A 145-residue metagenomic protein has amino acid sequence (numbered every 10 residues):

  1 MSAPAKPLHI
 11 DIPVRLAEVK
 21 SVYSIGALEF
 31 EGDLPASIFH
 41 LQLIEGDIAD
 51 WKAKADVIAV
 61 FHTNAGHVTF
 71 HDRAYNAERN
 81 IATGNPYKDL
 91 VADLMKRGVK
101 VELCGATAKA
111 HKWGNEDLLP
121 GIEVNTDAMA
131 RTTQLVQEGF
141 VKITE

Functional and structural regions predicted by a protein language model:
M1, F70-E145: A cross-taxonomic marker for long C-terminal extensions/tails that follow the last structured domain
S2-A5, H9-R15, G46: Acidic, glycine/proline-rich low-complexity segments that act as flexible tails and inter-domain linkers
V14-E29, F70-Y75: Acidic/histidine-rich, surface-exposed loop or edge segments in extracytoplasmic proteins
E18-S21, A53-V57, K96-K100, E138-F140: Loop/turn elements at helix/coil->beta-strand transitions in domains of secreted/extracellular proteins
I25-G26, V60-N64, C104-T107, E145: Active-site-proximal beta-strand/loop segments in catalytic clefts of secreted hydrolases
L28-F39, I81, N85: Soluble non-cytosolic domains of exported or imported proteins
L34-D50: Histidine-anchored nucleotide/phosphate-binding helix
K54-F70: Acidic helix-start/capping segments at beta-turn-to-alpha-helix junctions
